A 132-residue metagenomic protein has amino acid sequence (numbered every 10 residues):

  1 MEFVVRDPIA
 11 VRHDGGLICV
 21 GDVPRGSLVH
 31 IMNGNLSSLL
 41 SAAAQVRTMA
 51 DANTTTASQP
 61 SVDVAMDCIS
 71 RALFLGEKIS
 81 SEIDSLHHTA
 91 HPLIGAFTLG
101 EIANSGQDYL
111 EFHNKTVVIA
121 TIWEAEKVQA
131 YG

Functional and structural regions predicted by a protein language model:
M1-G132: Hydrophobic alpha/beta core scaffold segments
